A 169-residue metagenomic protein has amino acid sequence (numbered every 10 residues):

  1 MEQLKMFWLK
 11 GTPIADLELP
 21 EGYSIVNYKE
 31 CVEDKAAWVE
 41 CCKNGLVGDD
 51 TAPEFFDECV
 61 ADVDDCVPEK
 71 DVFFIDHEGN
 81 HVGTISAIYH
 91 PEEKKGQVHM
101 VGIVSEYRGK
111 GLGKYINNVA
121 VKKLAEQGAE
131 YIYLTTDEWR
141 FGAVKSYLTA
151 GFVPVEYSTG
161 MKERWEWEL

Functional and structural regions predicted by a protein language model:
M1-G22, N27-K29: Acyl-donor-binding surface of acyltransferase catalytic domains
L4-K5, N80, G113, A125: Catalytic cores of nucleotide-enabled group-transfer and carboxylate-activating enzymes in metabolic and assembly-line
V32-K43: An amphipathic alpha-helix signature
K43-I103: A conserved beta-strand-loop-helix scaffold within acyl/acetyltransferase catalytic domains
I103, G109-E126, K145-T149: Conserved acetyl-CoA-binding loop-helix of GNAT-fold acetyltransferases
L124-T136: Conserved GNAT acetyl-CoA-binding A-motif
L134-V144, G160-E166: Conserved beta-strand-loop-alpha-helix junction that forms the acyl-donor binding cleft
L148-E156: Conserved acetyl-CoA-binding loop of GNAT-fold acetyltransferases
